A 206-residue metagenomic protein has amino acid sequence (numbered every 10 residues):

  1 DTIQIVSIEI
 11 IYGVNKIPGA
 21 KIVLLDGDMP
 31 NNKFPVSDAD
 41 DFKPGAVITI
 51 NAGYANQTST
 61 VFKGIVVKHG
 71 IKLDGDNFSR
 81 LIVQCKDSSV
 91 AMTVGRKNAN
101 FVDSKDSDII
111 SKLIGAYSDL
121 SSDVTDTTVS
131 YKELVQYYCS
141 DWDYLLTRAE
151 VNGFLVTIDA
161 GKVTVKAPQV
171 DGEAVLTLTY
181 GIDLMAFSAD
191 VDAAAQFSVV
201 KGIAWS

Functional and structural regions predicted by a protein language model:
D1-P44, K86-V90: Juxtamembrane "anchor/assembly" segments of surface/extracellular structural proteins
Q4-V6, K16-A20, P44-A46, T60-F62 (+3 more regions): Envelope-exposed proteins and targeting segments
G13, L25-G27, G53-A55, I65-K72 (+5 more regions): Solvent-exposed coil/turn segments that connect beta secondary-structure elements in extracytoplasmic/periplasmic
P30-S121, L134: Surface-exposed cap/loop segments at beta↔alpha junctions
K63, S107-I110, W142-L146, V199: Extracytoplasmic/secreted envelope proteins and their assembly/folding machinery, especially bacterial periplasmic
L73, R80-S89, V124-A189: Short beta-strand-centered interaction patches in the first periplasmic/extracellular domains of large envelope
A99, V163, A189-A195, W205: Helix-rich terminal scaffold detector
V200-S206: Charged, gly/pro-rich, cysteine-poor intrinsically disordered low-complexity regions
